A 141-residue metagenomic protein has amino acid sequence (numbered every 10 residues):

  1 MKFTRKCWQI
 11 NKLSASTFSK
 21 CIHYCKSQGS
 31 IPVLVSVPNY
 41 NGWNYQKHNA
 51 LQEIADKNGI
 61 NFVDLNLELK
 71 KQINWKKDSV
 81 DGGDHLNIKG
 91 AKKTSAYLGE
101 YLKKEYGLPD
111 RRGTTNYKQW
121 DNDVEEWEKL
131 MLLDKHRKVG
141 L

Functional and structural regions predicted by a protein language model:
M1-K71: Conserved, well-ordered alpha-helix/loop/beta-strand core segments that scaffold catalytic motifs
M1-Q28, G113-L141: Secreted/periplasmic serine-hydrolase-like ester/acetyl group-modifying domain
N49-N122, E128-L141: C-terminal regions of proteins
